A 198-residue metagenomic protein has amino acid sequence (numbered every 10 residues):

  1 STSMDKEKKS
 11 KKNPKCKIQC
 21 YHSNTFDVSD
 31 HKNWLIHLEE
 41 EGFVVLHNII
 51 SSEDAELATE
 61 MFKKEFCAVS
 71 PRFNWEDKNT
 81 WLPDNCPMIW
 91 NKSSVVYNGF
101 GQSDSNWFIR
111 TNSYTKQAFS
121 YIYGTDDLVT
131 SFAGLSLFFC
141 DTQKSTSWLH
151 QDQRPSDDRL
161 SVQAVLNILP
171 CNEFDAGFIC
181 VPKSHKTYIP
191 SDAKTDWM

Functional and structural regions predicted by a protein language model:
S1-S3: Short, Lys/Arg-enriched N-terminal segments with co-localized hydrophobic residues within the first ~10-30 amino acids
D5-E40, H47-S156: Non-heme Fe(II)-dependent double-stranded beta-helix
V44-L46, S161: Generic beta-sheet signal
A133, V162, A176: Change "...and in nucleic-acid phosphodiester-cleaving endonucleases..." to "...and in nucleic-acid processing enzymes
L137, L166-I168, C180: Hydrophobic side chains in beta-strands
P155-E173: Short, conserved beta-strand element in jelly-roll/cupin
C171-M198: Double-stranded beta-helix
